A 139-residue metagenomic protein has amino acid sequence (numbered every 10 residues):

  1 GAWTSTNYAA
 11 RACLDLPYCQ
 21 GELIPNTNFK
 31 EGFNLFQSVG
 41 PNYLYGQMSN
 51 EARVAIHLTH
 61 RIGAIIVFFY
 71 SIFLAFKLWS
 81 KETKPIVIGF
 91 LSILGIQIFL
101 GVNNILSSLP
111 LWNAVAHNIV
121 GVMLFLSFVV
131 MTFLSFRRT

Functional and structural regions predicted by a protein language model:
A2-T139: Polytopic transmembrane helical bundles with strong interfacial aromatic enrichment
